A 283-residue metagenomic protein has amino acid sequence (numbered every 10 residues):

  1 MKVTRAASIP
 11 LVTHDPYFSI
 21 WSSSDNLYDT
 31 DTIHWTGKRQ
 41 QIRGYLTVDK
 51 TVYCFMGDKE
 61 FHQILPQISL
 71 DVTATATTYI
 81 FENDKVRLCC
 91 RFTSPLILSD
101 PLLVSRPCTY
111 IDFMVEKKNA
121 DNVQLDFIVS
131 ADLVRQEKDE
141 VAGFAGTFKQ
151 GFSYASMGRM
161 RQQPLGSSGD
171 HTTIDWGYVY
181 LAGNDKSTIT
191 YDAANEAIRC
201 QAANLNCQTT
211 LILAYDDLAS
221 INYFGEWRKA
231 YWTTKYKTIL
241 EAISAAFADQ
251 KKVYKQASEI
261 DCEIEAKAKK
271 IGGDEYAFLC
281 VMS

Functional and structural regions predicted by a protein language model:
M1-A7, L96-L103, M114-S283: Acidic/polar, glycine-enriched structural segments that form the non-catalytic walls/loops of the carbohydrate-binding
I9, T13-D84, S168-T172, V179-T190: An extended acidic
H14-P16, R87, N122-Q124: Exposed beta-strand and adjacent loop surfaces of beta-rich binding modules that mediate intermolecular recognition
S19, V48, F81-N83, F92 (+3 more regions): Hydrophobic side chains in beta-strands
Y53-F55, V86-C90, Y154, C207: Short, isolated positions in well-ordered beta-strands
G57-H62, F92-I97, S130-A131: A short, sequence-level motif marking secondary-structure junctions
E82-L103: Low-complexity, acidic Ser/Thr/Pro/Gly-rich terminal tails and inter-domain linkers that flank the onset of structured
S105-Y110: Short, solvent-exposed loop/turn segments enriched in Ser/Thr/Gly
